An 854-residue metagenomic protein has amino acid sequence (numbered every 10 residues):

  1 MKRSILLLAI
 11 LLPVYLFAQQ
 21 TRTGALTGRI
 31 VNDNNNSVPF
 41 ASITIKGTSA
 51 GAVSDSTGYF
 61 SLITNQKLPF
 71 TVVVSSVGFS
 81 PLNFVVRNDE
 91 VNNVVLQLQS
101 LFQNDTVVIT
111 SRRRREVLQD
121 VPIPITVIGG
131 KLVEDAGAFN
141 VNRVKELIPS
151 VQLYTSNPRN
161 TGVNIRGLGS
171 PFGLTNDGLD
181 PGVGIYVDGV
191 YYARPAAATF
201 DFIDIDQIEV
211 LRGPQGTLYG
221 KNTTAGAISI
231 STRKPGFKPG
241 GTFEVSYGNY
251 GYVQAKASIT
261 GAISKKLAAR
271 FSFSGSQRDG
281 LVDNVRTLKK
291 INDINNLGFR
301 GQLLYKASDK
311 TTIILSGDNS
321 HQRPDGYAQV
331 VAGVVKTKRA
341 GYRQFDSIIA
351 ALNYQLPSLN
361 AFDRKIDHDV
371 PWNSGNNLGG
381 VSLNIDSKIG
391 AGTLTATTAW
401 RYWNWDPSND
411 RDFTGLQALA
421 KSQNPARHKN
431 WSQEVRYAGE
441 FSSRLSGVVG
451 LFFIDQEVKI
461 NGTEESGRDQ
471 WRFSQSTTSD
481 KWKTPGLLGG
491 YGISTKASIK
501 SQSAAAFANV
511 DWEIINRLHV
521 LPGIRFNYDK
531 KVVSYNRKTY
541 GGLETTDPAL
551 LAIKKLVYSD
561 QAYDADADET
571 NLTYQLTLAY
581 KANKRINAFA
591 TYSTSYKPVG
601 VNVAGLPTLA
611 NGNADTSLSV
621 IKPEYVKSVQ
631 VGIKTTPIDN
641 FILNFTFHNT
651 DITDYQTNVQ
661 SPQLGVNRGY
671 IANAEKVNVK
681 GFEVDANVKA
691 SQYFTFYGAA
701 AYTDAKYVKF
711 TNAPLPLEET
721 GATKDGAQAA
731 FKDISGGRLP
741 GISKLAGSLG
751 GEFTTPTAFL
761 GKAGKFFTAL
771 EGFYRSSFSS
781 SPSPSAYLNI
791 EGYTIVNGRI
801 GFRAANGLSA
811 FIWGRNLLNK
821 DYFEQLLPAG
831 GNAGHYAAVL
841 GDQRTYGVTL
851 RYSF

Functional and structural regions predicted by a protein language model:
T23, R29-N34, A41-K46, V73-F79 (+1 more regions): Short, acidic, small-residue-rich periplasmic hinge/interaction motif at the N-terminus of Gram-negative outer-membrane
F60-I63, L174-R212: Short acidic/polar hinge/loop motifs at secondary-structure boundaries that mediate gating or recognition
G78, F237-K238, S246, A262-F345 (+7 more regions): Periplasmic-side early beta-strands and strand-to-turn transitions of outer-membrane beta-barrels
D180-G182, R194, I203-D206, R212 (+6 more regions): Outer-membrane beta-barrel translocator/receptor signature
L304-S308, Y437-E440, S446, G450-I454 (+3 more regions): Structural signature of Gram-negative outer-membrane beta-barrels, strongest in the C-terminal barrel of TonB-dependent
N384-K388, T393-N409, K581, R585-K597 (+7 more regions): Membrane-embedded beta-barrel scaffold of Gram-negative outer-membrane proteins
N516, N644, N649-D651, A672-S779: Gram-negative outer-membrane beta-barrel transporters
F696, F773-S781, F802-F854: C-terminal beta-signal and adjacent terminal beta-strands/loops of Gram-negative outer-membrane beta-barrel proteins
